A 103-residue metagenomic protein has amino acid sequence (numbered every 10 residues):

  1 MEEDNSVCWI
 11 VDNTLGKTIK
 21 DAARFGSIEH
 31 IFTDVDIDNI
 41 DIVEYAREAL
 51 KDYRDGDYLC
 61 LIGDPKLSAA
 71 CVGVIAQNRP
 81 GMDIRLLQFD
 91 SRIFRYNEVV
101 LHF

Functional and structural regions predicted by a protein language model:
M1-Y58, A70-F103: Long, low-complexity, Lys/Arg-enriched
Y58-D64: Acidic beta-strand-to-loop metal/phosphate-binding motif
